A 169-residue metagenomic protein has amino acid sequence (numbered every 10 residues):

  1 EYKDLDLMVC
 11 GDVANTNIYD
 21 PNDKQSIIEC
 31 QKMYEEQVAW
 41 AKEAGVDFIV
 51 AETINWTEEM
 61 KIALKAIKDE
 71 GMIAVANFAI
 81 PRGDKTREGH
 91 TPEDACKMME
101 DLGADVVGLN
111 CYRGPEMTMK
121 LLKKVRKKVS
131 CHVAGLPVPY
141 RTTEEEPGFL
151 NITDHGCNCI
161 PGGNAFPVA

Functional and structural regions predicted by a protein language model:
E1-A169: Domain-level signal for soluble alpha/beta catalytic cores
